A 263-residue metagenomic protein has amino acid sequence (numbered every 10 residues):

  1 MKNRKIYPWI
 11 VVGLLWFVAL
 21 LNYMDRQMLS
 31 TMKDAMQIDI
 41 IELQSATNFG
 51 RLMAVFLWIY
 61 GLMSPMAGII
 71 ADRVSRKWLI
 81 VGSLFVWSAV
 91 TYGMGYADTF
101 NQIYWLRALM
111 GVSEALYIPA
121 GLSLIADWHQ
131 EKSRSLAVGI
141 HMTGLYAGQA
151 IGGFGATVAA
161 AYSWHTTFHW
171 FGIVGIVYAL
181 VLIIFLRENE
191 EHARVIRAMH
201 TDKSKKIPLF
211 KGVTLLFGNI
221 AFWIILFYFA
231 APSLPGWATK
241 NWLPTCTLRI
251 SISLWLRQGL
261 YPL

Functional and structural regions predicted by a protein language model:
K2-R4, E191-I225, R249-I250: Juxtamembrane intracellular "pre-TM" segments in multi-pass secondary transporters
I10-Q44, T239-P244: Extracytoplasmic
Q27, L57-P65, A115, Q149-A150: Residue-level signature of mid-helix packing/kink "hotspots" within the transmembrane helices of 12-pass Major
L29-S30, N219-L263: Extracytoplasmic gate region of multi-pass secondary transporters
M32-L62: Extracellular/periplasmic helix-loop-helix junction of adjacent transmembrane segments in MFS-like secondary
L62-D98: Conserved MFS/SLC helix-loop-helix module at the cytosolic interface between two early adjacent transmembrane helices
L106-L145: Cytoplasmic helix-loop-helix junction between adjacent transmembrane helices in 12-TM secondary transporters
H141, L145-E190: Helix-loop-helix hairpin linking two adjacent transmembrane segments in secondary transporters
